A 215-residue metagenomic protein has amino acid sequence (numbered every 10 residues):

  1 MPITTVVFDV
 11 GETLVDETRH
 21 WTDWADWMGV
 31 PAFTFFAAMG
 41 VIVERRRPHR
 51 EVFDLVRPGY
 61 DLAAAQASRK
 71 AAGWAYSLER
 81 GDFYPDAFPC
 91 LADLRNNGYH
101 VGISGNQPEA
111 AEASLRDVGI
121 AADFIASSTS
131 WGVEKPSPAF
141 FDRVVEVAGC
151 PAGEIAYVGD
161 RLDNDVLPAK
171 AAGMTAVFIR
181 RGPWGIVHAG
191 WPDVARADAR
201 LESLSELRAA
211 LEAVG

Functional and structural regions predicted by a protein language model:
M1-V6, F88, A92-G215: Asp-based, Mg2+/Mn2+-dependent phosphohydrolase catalytic module
M1-Y99, P108-E112, A121: N-terminal helical cap/lid subdomain that shapes the substrate entry/recognition surface in HAD-like hydrolases
